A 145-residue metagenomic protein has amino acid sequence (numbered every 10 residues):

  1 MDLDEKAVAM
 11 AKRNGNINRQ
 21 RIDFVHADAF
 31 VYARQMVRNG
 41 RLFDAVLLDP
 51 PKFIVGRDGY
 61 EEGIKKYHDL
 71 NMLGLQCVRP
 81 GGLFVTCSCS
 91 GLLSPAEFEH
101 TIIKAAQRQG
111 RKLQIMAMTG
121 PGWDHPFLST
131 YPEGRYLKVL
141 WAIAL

Functional and structural regions predicted by a protein language model:
M1: The conserved SAM/SAH-binding core of class I Rossmann-like methyltransferase domains, concentrating on the hydrophobic
D4-L47: S-adenosyl-L-methionine
A7-V8, Y32-A33, I54-G56, L92-P95 (+1 more regions): Flexible loop/turn segments at secondary-structure boundaries
K12, V37-R38, V55-E61, F98-E99: Short amphipathic alpha-helical segments
H26, F43-L73: Mobile active-site "lid"/loop adjacent to the S-adenosyl-L-methionine
V37, H68-L75, I103: A structural alpha-helix within SAM-dependent methyltransferase catalytic domains
L42, D69, L83-L145: C-terminal catalytic and target-recognition region of SAM-dependent MTase-like enzymes, primarily methyltransferases
V78-P80: Helix-to-beta-strand junctions that scaffold the AdoMet/dcAdoMet cofactor pocket in Class I SAM-dependent enzymes
